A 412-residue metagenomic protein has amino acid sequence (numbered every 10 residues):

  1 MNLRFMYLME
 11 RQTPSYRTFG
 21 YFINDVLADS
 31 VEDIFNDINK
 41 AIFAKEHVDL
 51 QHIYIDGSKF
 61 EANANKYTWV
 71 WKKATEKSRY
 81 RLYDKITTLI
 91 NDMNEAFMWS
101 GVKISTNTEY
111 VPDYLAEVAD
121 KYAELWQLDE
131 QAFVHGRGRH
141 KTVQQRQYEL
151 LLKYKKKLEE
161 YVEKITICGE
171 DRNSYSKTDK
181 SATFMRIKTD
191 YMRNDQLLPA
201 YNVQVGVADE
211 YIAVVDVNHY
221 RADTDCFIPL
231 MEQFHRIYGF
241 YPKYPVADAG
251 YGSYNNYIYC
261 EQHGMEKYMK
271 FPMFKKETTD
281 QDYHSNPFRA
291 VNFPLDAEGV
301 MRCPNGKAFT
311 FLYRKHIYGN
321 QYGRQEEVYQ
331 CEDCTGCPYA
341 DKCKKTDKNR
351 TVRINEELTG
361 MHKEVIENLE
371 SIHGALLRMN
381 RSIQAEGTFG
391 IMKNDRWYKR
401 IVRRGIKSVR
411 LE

Functional and structural regions predicted by a protein language model:
M1-Y7: DNA-recognition alpha helix
M9-E412: Anion-binding and metal-coordination hotspots
